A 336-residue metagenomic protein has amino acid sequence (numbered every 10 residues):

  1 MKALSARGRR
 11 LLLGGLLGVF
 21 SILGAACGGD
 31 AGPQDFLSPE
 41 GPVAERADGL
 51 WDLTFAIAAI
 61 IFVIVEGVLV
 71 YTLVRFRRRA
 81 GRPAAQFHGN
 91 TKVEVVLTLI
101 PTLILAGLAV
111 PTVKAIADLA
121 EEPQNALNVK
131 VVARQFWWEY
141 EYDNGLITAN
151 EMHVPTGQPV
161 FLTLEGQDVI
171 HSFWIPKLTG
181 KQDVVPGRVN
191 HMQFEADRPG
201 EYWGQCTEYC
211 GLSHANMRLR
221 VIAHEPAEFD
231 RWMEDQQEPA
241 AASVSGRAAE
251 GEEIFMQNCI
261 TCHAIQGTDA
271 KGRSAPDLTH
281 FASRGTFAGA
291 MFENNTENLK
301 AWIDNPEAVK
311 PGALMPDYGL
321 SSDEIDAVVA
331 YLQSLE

Functional and structural regions predicted by a protein language model:
M1-L13: Bacterial N-terminal signal peptides that target proteins for export
L13-S21: Alpha-helical transmembrane segments
L23-A26: C-terminal motif of bacterial Sec signal peptides marking the signal peptidase cleavage site
G28-L53, L73-I260, I265-R273, A290-D304 (+2 more regions): Non-transmembrane, membrane-proximal soluble domains of secreted or membrane proteins
W51-I61: Alpha-helical transmembrane segments
I60-F76: Alpha-helical transmembrane segments
L278-H280, R284-A290, L299: Conserved P-loop NTPase catalytic core
L335-E336: Short, solvent-exposed mixed-charge patches
